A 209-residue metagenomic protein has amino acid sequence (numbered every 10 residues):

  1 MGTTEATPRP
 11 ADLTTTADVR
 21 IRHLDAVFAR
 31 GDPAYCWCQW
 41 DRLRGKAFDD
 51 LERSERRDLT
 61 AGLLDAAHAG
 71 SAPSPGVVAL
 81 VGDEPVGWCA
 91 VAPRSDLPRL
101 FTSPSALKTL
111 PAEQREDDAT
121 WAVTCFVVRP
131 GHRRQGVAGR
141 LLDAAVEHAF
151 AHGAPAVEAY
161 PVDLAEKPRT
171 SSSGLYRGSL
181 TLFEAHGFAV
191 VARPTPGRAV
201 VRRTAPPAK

Functional and structural regions predicted by a protein language model:
M1-A47, K209: Conserved N-terminal entry element of GNAT/NAT acetyltransferase domains
R30-E52, L80-V81, P85-R99: Conserved donor-binding loop and adjoining core beta-sheet/short helix segment in diverse acyl/aminoacyl transferases
C36-P75: Active-site rim helix/loop that mediates acceptor-substrate recognition in acyltransferases
S71, L80, P85-C125, T170-S171 (+1 more regions): Conserved acyl-donor/pantetheine-binding loop and adjacent beta-alpha core of acyl/acetyltransferases and related
A119-A122, A149-S172: Conserved GNAT acetyl-CoA-binding A-motif
V123-V128, R134-A151: Conserved acetyl-CoA-binding loop-helix of GNAT-fold acetyltransferases
S173-L180, E184-K209: C-terminal "cap" of GNAT-fold acetyltransferases
